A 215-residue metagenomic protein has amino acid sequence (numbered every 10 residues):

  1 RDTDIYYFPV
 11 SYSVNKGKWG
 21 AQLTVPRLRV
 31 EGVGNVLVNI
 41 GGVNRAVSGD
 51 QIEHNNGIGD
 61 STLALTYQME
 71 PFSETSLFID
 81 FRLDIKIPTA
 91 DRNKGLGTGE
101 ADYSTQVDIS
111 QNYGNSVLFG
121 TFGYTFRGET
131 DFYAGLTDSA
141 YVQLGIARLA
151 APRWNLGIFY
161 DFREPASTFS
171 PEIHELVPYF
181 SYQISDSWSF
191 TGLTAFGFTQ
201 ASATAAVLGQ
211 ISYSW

Functional and structural regions predicted by a protein language model:
R1-W215: Transmembrane beta-barrel domains of Gram-negative outer membranes and organellar outer membranes
